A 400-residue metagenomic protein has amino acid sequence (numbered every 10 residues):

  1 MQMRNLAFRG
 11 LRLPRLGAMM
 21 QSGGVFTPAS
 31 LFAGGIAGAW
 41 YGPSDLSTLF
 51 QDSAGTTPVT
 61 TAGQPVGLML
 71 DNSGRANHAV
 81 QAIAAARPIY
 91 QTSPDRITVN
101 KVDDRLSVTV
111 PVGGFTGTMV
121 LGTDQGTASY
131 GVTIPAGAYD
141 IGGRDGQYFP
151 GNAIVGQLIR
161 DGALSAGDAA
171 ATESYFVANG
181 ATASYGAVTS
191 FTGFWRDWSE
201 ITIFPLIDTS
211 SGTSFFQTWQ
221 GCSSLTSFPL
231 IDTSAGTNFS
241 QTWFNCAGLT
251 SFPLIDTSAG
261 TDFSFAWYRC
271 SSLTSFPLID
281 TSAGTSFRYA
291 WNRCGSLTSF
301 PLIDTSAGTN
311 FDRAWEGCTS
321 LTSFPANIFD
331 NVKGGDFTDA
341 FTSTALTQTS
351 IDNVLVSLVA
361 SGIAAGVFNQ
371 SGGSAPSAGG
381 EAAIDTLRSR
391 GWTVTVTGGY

Functional and structural regions predicted by a protein language model:
Q2-Q81, A153-G156, L164-S184: GGW-centered surface loops in extracellular recognition modules
Q21, L31-L46, P94-A163, A181-T182: Extracellular glycan-associated modules
A29-A33, I89-Q91, G151, I384-R388: Short, conserved catalytic or adaptor-binding loops enriched in Gly and charged residues
P43, Y90-T92, V188: Register-specific beta-strand positions within repetitive beta-rich fiber domains
P43-Q51, G55, G74-R75, Q125-A128 (+6 more regions): Acidic glycine-/aspartate-rich tracts in secreted/extracellular proteins
P65-V112: Low-complexity, glycine/proline/serine-rich flexible segments
R87, P94, T118-V120, F191-T192 (+1 more regions): Short glycine-rich loop/turn motifs
A181-Y400: Negatively charged
